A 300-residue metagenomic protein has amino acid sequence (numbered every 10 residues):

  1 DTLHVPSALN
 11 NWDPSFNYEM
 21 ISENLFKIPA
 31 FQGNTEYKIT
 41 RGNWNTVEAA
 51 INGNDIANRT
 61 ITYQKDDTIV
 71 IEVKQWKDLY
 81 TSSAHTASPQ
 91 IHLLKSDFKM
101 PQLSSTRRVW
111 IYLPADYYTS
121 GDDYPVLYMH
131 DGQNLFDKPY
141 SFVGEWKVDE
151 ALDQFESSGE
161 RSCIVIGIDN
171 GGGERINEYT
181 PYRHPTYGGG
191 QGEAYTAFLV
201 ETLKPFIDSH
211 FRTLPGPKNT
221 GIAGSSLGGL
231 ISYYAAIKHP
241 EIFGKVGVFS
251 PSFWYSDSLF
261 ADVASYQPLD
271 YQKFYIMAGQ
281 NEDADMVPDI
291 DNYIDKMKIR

Functional and structural regions predicted by a protein language model:
D1-N34, G42-Y63, K95, K99: Aromatic-rich carbohydrate-binding modules that target alpha-glucans
H4, A8-N10, P14-S15, I21-S22 (+2 more regions): Non-catalytic cap/lid and distal C-terminal segments of serine-dependent acyl enzymes
P29-G33, K74-D78, T180-Y182: Secondary-structure transition/turn motif
I56-S83: Extracellular beta-sheet/turn segments enriched in Thr/Pro/Gly and aliphatic residues
